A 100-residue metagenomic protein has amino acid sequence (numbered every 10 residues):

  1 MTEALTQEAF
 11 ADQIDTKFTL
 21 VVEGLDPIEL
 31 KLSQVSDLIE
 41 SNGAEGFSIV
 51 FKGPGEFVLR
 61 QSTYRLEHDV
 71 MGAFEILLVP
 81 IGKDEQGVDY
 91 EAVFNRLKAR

Functional and structural regions predicted by a protein language model:
M1-R100: Surface-exposed, beta-sheet-biased, low-hydrophobicity segments with strongly acidic/polar composition
